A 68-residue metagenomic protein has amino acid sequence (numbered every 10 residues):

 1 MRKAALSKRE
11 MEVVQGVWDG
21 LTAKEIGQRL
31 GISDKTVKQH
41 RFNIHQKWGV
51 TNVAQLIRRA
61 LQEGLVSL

Functional and structural regions predicted by a protein language model:
M1-K35: Helix-turn-helix DNA-binding segment
L6, V50, L65: Hydrophobic patch in the ABC ATPase nucleotide-binding domain
M11, V37, N43, A60-L61: Small/flexible residues
V17, W48, A60-L61: Hydrophobic residues in alpha-helical segments
T22-Q55: Recognition helix of helix-turn-helix DNA-binding domains
V53-G64: Short, basic, alpha-helical segments at the C-terminal edge of helix-turn-helix-like DNA-binding modules
L68: Short beta-strand "wing" residues that participate in macromolecule-binding interfaces
